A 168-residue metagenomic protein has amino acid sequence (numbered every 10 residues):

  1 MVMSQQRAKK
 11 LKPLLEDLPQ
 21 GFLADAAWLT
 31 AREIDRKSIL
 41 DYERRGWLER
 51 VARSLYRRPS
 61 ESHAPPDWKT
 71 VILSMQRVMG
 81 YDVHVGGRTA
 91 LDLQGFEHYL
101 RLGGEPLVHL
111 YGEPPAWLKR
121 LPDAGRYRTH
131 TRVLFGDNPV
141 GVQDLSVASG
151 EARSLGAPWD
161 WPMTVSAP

Functional and structural regions predicted by a protein language model:
V2-H84, R88, G103-P106, Y111-D123: Short beta-edge/loop segments at beta->alpha junctions of small alpha/beta modules that act as binding/recognition
L93-P168: Phosphate-handling catalytic interfaces
